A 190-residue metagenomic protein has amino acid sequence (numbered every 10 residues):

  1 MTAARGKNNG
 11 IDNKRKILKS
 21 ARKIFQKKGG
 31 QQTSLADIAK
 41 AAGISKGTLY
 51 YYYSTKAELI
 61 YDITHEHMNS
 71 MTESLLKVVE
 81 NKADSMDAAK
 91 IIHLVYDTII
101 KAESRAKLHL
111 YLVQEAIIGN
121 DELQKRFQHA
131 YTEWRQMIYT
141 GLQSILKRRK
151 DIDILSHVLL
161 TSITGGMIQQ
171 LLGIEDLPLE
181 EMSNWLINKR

Functional and structural regions predicted by a protein language model:
M1-D12: N-terminal intrinsically disordered/low-complexity leader segments
K16, S20-E58, D62: Helix-turn-helix
S20, I24, L94, S162-Q169: Amphipathic alpha-helical interface segments
Y53, K101, Y111-G119: Short helix-capping/turn signature of helix-turn-helix
D62, L76-E103, L155-L159: Hydrophobic alpha-helical connector segments
H65-T72: Short, basic, alpha-helical segments at the C-terminal edge of helix-turn-helix-like DNA-binding modules
T72-E73, K101, G119-L146, H157: Amphipathic alpha-helical packing segments from all-alpha helical-bundle domains
Q124-H129, S144-K189: Hydrophobic/aromatic-rich alpha-helical bundle segments in the mid-to-C-terminal region
